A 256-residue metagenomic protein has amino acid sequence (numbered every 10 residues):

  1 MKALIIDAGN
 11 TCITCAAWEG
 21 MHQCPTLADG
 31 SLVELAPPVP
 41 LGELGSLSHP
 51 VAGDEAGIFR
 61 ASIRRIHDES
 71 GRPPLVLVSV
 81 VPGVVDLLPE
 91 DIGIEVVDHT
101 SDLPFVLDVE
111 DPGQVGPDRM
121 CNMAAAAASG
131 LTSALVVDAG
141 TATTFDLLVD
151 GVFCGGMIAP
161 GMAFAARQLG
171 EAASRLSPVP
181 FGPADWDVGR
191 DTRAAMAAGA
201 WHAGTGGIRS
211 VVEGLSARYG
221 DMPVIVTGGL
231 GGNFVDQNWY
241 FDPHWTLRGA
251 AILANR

Functional and structural regions predicted by a protein language model:
M1-E34, P38-L41, A126, T132-F153 (+2 more regions): Gly/Thr-rich phosphate-binding beta-strand-loop-beta motif of the actin/hexokinase/Hsp70
A8, G93-A173, W201-S210, N238: Phosphate-binding/catalytic loop of phosphoryl-transfer enzymes
H22-V84, A163, L176-V179, A194 (+2 more regions): N-terminal phosphate-binding loop and adjacent alpha-helix
G45, D185-P223, L230-N233, W239: Adenine-nucleotide phosphate-binding core of ATP-dependent small-molecule kinases
S62, V85-G93, F234-N238: Short, aromatic/basic amphipathic alpha-helical patches
S70-V81, E95-V96, Y219-L230: Short glycine-rich phosphate-binding loop at a beta-alpha junction
M120, A127, W239-R256: Glycine-rich phosphate-binding/hydrolytic loop that grips phosphoryl groups
G170-R193: Active-site pocket-lining segment
